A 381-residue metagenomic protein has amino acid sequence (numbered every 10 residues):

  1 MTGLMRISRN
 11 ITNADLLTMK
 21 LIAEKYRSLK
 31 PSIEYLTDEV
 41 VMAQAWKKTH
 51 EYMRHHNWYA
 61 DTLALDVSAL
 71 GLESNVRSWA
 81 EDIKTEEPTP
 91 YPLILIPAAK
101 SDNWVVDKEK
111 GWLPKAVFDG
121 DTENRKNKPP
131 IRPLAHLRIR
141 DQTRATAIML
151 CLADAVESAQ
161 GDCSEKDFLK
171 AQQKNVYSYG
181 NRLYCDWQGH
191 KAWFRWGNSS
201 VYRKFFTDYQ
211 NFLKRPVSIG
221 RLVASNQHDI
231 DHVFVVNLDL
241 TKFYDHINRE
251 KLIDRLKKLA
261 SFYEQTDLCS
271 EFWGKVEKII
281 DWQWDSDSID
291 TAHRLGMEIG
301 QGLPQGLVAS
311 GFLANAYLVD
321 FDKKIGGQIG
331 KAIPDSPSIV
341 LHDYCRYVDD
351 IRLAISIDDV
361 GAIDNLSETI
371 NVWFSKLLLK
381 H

Functional and structural regions predicted by a protein language model:
M1-P130: Non-catalytic, polymerase-adjacent accessory regions of viral genome-replication enzymes
I96-T146, A171, V176-S178, Y184 (+2 more regions): Short, conserved non-catalytic motifs in the polymerase core
G111-P133, S200-H232, L295, I299 (+1 more regions): Short linear interaction motifs
M149: Phosphate-binding glycine-rich loops of NTP-binding sites
L152-V235: Active-site-proximal segment of RNA-dependent polymerases
L222-V348, L353-E368: Conserved polymerase palm-domain catalytic core
E368, W373-F374: Extended hydrophobic/aromatic segments used for targeting, binding, or gating
S375-H381: Conserved catalytic core of two-metal-ion nucleotidyltransferases
